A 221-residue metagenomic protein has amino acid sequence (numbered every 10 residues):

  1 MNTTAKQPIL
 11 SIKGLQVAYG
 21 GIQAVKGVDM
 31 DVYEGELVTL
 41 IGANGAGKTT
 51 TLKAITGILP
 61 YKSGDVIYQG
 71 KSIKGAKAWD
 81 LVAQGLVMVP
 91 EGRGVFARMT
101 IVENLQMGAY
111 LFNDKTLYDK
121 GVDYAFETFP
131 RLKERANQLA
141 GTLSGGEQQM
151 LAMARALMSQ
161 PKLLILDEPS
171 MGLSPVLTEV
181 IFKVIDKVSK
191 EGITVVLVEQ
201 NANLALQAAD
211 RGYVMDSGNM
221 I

Functional and structural regions predicted by a protein language model:
N2-I221: Glycine-rich phosphate-binding loops of nucleotide-dependent enzymes
